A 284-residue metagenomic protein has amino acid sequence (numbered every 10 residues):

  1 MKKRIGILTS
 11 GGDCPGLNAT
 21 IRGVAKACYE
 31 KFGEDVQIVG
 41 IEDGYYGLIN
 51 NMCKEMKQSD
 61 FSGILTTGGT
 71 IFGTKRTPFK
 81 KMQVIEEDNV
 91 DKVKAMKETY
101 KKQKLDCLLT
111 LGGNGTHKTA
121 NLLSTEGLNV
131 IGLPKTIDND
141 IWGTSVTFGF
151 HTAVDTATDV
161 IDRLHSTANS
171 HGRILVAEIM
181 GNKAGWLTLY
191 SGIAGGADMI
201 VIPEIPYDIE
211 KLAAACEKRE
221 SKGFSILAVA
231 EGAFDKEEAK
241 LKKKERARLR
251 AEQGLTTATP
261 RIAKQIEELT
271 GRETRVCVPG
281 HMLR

Functional and structural regions predicted by a protein language model:
M1-T9, T20-D106, G115, A233-T257 (+1 more regions): A cross-family phosphate/adenosyl-ligand binding-site feature
S10-D13, I41-Y46, R76-T77, G113-T116 (+5 more regions): Short, ordered loop/turn segments at secondary-structure junctions
G12-P15, E87, L111-N114, T144-T152 (+1 more regions): Alpha-helix capping and helix-loop boundary segments enriched in small/acidic/polar residues
C14-V24, L48-I49, V93-K94, L105-N121 (+5 more regions): Short glycine/serine/threonine-rich phosphate/pyrophosphate-binding segments that cradle anionic phosphate groups
A25-Q58, E126-R163: Glycine/threonine-rich beta-strand-loop-alpha-helix active-site module that forms ligand/phosphate-binding
I38, G69-F72, V130-G132, V176 (+2 more regions): Conserved beta-strand scaffold positions in the cores of enzyme catalytic domains, especially in NTP/NDP-utilizing
T99, T110-G112, A120-L122, N129 (+2 more regions): Accessory alpha-helical/coil subdomains and C-terminal extensions that flank or cap enzyme catalytic cores
